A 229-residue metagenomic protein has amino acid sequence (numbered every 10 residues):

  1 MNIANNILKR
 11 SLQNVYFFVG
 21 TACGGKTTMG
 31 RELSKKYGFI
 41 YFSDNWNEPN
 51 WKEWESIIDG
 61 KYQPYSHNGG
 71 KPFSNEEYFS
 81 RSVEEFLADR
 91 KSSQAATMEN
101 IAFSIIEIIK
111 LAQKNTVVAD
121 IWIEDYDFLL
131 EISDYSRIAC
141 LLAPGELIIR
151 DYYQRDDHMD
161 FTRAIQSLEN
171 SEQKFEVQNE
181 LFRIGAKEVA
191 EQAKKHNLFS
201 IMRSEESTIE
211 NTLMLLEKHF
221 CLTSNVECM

Functional and structural regions predicted by a protein language model:
I3-A4, R183-M229: NTP-dependent small-molecule kinase module
F18: Hydrophobic anchor at the beta1->P-loop junction of P-loop NTPases
A22: The conserved Walker
G25: Conserved glycine(s) of the Walker
M29: Hydrophobic positions on the alpha1 helix immediately C-terminal to the Walker A/P-loop
Y37-E55: Short beta-strand-centered segment that lines the nucleotide-binding/catalytic pocket of NTP-utilizing
N50-V117, I123: ATP-dependent small-molecule kinase phosphotransfer cores that center on conserved nucleotide phosphate-binding segments
D120, I132-E169: Conserved phosphate-donor/acceptor-positioning beta-strand/loop module used by diverse small-molecule
